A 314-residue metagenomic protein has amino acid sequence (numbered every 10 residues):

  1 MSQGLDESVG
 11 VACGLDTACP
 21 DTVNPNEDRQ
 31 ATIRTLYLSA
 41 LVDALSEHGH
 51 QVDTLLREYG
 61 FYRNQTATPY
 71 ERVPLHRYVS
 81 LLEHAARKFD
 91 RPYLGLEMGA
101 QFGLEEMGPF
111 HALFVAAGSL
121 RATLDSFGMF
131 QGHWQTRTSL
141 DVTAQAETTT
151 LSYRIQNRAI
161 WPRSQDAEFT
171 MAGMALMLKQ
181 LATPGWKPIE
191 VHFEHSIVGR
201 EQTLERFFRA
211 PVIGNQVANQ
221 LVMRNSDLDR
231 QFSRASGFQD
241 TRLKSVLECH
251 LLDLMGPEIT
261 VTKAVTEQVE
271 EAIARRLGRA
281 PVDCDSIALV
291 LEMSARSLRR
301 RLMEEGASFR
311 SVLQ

Functional and structural regions predicted by a protein language model:
M1-L151: N-terminal low-complexity or simple alpha-helical regulatory segments that function as activation/interaction modules
D6, C13-G14, C19-P20, P25-A40 (+8 more regions): Surface-exposed, interaction-prone regions with an acidic/low-complexity signature
S39, R121, S164-A172, T241 (+3 more regions): Short, well-ordered alpha-helical segments
D43, F61, P74, E105-L228: N-terminal regulatory/effector-sensing and dimerization cores that precede helix-turn-helix DNA-binding domains
D53-T54, Q165, E267, V282: Short, solvent-exposed positions on alpha-helices
L82, L124, M171-M174, L251 (+1 more regions): Hydrophobic alpha-helical core bundles mediating ligand binding, dimerization, or RNAP-core interactions
V198, R206-Q314: Extended mid-to-C-terminal alpha-helical interaction segments
